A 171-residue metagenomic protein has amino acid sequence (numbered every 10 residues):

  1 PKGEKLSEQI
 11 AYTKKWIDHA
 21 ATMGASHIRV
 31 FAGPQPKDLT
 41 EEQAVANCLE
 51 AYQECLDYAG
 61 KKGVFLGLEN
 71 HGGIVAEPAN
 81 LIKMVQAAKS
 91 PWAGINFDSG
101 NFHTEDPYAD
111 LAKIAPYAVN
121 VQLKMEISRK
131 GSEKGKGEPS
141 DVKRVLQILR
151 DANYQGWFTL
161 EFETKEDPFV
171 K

Functional and structural regions predicted by a protein language model:
P1-G94, F102-T104: Active-site acidic/histidine proton-transfer and metal-coordination neighborhood in alpha/beta enzyme cores
G24, V75-K171: Histidine-acidic metal/acid-base catalytic patches
